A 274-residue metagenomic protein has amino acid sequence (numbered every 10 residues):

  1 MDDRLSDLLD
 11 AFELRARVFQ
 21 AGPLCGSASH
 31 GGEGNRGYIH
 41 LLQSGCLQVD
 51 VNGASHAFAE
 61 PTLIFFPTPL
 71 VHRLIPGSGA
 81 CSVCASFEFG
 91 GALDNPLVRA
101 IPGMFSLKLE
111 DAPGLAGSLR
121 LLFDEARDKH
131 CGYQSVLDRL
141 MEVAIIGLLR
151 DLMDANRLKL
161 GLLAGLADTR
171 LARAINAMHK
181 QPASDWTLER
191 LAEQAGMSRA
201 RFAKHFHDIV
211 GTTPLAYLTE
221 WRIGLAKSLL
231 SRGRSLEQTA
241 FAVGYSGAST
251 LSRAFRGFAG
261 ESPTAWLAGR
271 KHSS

Functional and structural regions predicted by a protein language model:
M1-A57: Generic protein-terminus/edge-of-domain signal
D2-V18, L70-R127, I145-A155: A hydrophobic/aromatic-rich effector-binding and dimerization subdomain of bacterial HTH-type transcriptional regulators
D3-R4, A57, V71, F241 (+2 more regions): N-terminal basic, amphipathic alpha-helical segments
G34-Q43, F66, L70, S106 (+1 more regions): Hydrophobic/basic alpha-helical segments enriched in Actinobacteria
G45, G114-E125, R173-Q181, L225 (+1 more regions): Solvent-exposed, amphipathic alpha-helical segments
G53-T68: Short acidic-glycine-tyrosine-enriched beta hairpin
F105-P113, A126-M141, I145-S184, E189-A195 (+3 more regions): Short, Lys/Arg-enriched, Trp-marked, Pro/Gly-tolerant hinge/linker segments that flank
N176, K180, D185-R190, M197 (+3 more regions): Terminal helix-turn-helix DNA-binding modules in bacterial transcription factors
